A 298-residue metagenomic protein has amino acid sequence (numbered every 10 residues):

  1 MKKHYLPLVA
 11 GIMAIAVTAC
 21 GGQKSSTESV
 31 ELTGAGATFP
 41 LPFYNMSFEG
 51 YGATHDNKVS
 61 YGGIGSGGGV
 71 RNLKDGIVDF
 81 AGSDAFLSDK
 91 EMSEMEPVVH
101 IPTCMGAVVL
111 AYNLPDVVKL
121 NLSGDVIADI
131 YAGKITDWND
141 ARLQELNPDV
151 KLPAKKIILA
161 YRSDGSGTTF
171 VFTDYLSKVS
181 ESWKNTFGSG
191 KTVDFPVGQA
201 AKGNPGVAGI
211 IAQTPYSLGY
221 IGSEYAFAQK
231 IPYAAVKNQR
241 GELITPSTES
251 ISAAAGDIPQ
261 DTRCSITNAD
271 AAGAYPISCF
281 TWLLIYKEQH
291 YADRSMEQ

Functional and structural regions predicted by a protein language model:
M1-E31: Short, low-complexity disordered leader/linker segments with a strong preference for bacterial N-terminal type II
C20-Q298: Flexible loop/hinge segments at secondary-structure junctions
